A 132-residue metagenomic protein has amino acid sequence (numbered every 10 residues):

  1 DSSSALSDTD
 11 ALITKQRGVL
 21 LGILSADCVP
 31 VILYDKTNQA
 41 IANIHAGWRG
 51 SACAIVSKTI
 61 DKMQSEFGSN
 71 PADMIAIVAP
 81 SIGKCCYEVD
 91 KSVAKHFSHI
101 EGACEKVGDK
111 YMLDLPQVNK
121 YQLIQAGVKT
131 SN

Functional and structural regions predicted by a protein language model:
D1-N132: Active-site microenvironment for binding and transforming phosphate-containing groups
